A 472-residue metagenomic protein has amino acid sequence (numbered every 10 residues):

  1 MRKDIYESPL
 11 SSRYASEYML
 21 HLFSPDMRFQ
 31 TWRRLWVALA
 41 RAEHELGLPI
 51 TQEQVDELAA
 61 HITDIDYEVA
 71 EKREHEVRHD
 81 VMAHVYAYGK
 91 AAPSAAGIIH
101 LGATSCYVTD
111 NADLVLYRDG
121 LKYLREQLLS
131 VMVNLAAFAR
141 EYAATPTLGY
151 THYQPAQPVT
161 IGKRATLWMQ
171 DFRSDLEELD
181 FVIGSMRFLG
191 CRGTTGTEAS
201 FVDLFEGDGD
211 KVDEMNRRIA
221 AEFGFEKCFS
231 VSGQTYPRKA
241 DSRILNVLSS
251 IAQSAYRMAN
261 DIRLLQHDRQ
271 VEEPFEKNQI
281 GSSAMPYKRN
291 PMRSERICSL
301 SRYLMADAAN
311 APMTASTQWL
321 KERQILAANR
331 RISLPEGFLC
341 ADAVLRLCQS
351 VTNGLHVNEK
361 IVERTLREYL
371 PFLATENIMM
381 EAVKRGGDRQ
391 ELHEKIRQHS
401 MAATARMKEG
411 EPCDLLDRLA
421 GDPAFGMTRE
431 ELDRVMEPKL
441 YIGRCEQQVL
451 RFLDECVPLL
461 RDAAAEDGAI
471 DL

Functional and structural regions predicted by a protein language model:
M1-V202, G207-R218, G281-S282, M292-R296 (+5 more regions): A helix-coil-helix interface module used to build multimeric assemblies and to scaffold catalytic/cofactor sites
L20-S24, V69-E71, Q279-S299, K321-E336 (+4 more regions): Short beta-alpha connecting loops at secondary-structure transitions that line or flank enzyme active sites
R78-V81, A92, L128, M132-L135 (+6 more regions): Alpha-helical transition-metal enzyme core signature, strongest for iron centers
R140-G162, E272-K288, K321-N329, N353-L373: Glycine-rich cofactor-pocket loops
G209-Q234: Active-site-adjacent "gating/activation" loops or surface patches in catalytic cores
T235-Q270, P274, Q279-C340: A conserved active-site cap/scaffold subdomain adjacent to cofactor or substrate pockets
E272, K395-M401: Active/binding-pocket-proximal capping segment
Y303-R389, K395: Long, amphipathic alpha-helical stalk/connector segments used for oligomerization, subunit docking, or mechanical
